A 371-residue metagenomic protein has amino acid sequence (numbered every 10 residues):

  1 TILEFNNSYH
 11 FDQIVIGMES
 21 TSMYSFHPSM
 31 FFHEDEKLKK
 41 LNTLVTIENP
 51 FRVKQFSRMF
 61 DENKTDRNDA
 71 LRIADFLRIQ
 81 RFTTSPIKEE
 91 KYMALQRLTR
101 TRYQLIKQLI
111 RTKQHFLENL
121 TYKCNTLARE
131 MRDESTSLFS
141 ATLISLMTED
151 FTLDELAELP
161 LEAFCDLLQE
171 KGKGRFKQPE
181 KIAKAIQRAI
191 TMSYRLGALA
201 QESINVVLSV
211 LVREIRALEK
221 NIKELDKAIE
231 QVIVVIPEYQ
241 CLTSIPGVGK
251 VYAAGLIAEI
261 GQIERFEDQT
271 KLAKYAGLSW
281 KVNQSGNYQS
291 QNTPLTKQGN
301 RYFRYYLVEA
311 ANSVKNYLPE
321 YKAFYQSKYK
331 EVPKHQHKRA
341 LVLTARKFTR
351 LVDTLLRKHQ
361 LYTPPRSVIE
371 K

Functional and structural regions predicted by a protein language model:
T1-K371: A detector of single, family-specific signature residues that are central to catalytic or substrate-handling motifs
